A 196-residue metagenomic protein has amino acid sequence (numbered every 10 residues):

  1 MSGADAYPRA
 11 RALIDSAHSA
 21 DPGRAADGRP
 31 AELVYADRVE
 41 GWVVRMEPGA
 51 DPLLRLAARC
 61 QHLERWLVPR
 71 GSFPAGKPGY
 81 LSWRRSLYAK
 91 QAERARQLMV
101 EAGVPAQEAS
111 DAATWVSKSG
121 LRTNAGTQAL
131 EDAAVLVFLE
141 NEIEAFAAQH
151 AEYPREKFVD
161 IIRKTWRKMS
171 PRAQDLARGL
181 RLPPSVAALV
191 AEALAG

Functional and structural regions predicted by a protein language model:
S2-D5, R9, S19, A25-P30 (+6 more regions): Divalent metal-dependent phosphate-bond-processing catalytic cores, especially two-metal-ion Mg2+/Mn2+ enzymes that act
R11, E40, A89-R96, V159: An amphipathic alpha-helix signature
R24-A36, G79-K90: Active-site metal-coordination segments of metallo-dependent hydrolases
A50-R94: A glycine-rich, hydrophobic loop/mini-helix early in the fold
P52-L54, Q107-S110: Short, solvent-exposed positions on alpha-helices
Q91-E93, Q97, A102-E108: Ordered, amphipathic secondary-structure segments that act as subunit-interaction surfaces in large macromolecular
D111-K118: Short, glycine/charge-rich beta-strand/loop segments that flank catalytic centers and engage negatively charged groups
